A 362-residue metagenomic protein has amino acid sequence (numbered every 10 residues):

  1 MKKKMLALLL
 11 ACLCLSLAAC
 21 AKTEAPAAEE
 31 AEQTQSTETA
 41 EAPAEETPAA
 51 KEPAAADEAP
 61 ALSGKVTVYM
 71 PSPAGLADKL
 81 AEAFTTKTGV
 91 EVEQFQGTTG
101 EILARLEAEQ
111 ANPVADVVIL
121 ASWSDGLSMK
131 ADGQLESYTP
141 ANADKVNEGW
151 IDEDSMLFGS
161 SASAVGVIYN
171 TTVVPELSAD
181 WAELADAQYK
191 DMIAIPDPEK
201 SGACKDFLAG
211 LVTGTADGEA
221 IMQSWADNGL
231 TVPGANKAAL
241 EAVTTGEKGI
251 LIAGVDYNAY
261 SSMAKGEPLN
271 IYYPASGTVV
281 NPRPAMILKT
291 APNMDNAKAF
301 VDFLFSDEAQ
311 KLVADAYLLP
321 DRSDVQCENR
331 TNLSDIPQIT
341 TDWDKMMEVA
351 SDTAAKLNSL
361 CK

Functional and structural regions predicted by a protein language model:
K2-T23: Sec-dependent N-terminal signal peptides of Gram-positive bacterial secreted proteins and lipoproteins
A18-E29, E38-A40: Bacterial lipoprotein signal-peptidase II cleavage site
P48, P53-L62, T67-V92, V167 (+1 more regions): Short, polar/charged alpha-helical segment
T67-D78, G97-G100, P113-K248: Extracytoplasmic ligand-binding site segments that recognize negatively charged/polar headgroups
S124-S128, G249-P268, Y317: A ligand-binding cleft/hinge motif common to bilobed small-molecule-binding domains
E148, S163, Q223-A226, V232-P233 (+1 more regions): Periplasmic-binding protein-like
G166-V173, A209-V212, N281-N293, L304 (+1 more regions): A bilobed periplasmic-binding-protein/Venus flytrap-type ligand-binding module shared by bacterial periplasmic
T278, L288-T341: Mature extracytoplasmic/periplasmic domains
